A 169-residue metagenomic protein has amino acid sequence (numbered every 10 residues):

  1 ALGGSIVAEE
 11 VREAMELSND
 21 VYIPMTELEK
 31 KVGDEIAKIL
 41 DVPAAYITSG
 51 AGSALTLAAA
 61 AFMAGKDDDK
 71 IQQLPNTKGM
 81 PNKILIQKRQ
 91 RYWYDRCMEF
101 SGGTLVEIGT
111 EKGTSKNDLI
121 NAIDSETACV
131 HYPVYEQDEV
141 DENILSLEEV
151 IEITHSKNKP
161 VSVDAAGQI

Functional and structural regions predicted by a protein language model:
A1-L2, I6-V7, G33-I47, G52-I169: Conserved PLP-enzyme active-site core in the AAT-like
A1-T26: Glycine-rich phosphate-binding segment of PLP-dependent enzymes
Y22-K38: Acidic-glycine-rich active-site phosphate/pyrophosphate-binding loop
